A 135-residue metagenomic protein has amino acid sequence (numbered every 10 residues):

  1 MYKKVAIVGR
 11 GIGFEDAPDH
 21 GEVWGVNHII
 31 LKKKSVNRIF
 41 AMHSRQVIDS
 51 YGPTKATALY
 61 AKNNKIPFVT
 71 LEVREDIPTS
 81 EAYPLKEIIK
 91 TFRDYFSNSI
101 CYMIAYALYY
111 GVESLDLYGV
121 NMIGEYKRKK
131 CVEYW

Functional and structural regions predicted by a protein language model:
M1-W135: Metal-ion/cofactor- or nucleotide/acyl-coenzyme-handling active-site neighborhoods
